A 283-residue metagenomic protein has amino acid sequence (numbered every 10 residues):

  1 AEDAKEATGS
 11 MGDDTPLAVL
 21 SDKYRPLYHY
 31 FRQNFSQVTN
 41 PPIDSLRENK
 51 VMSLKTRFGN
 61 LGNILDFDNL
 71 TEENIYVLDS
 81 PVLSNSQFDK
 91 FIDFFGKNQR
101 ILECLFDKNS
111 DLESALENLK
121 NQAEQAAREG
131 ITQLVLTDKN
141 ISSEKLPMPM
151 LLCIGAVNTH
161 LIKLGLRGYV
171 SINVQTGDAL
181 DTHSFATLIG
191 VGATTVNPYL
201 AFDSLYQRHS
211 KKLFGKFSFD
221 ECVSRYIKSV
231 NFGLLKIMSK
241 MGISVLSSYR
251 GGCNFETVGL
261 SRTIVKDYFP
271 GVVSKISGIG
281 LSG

Functional and structural regions predicted by a protein language model:
A1-A115, Q122-A126, G130-Q133, S184-F185 (+2 more regions): Flexible, glycine-rich loop/tail regions that form catalytic "lids" or insertion modules at the edges of active sites
D107-K108, S142, G177-T182: Short acidic loop-to-helix transition motifs that present clustered carboxylates
D111-L119, A127, K145-A156: Phosphate/oxyanion-binding active-site loops and adjacent basic polyanion-contact surfaces
T132, T137-K139, S143: C-terminal amphipathic alpha-helical interaction region
D138, V157, L188, V245: Conserved, mostly hydrophobic/aromatic
K139-I141, G177, A193, L200-D203: Short, ordered loop/turn segments at secondary-structure junctions
L146-V174, R225-V230, K236: Alpha-helix-loop-beta-strand connector modules within alpha/beta enzyme cores
D178-G192: Catalytic cores of alpha/beta
